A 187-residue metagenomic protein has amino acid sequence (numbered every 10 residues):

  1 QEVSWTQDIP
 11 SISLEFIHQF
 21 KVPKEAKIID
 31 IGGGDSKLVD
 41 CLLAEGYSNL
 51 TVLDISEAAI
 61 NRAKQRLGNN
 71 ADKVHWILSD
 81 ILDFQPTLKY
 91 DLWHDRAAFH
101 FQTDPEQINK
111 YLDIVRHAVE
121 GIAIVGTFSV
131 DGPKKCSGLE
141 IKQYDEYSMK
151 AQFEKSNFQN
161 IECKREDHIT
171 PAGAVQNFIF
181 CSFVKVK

Functional and structural regions predicted by a protein language model:
Q1-L88, Q102-K187: Class I (Rossmann-like) S-adenosyl-L-methionine-dependent methyltransferase catalytic domain, capturing the SAM-binding
D91: Conserved acidic residues
H94: A conserved beta-strand element that flanks and buttresses the S-adenosyl-L-methionine
A97-F101: Short catalytic micro-motifs in class I SAM-dependent methyltransferases
